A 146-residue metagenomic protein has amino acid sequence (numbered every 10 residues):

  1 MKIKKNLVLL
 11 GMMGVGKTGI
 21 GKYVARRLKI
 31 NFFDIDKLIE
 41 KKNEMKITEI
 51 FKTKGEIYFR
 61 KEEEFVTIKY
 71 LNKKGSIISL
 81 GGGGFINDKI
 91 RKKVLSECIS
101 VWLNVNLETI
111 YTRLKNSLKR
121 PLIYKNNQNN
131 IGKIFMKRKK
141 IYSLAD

Functional and structural regions predicted by a protein language model:
M1-K4, K69-L71: Phosphate-binding P-loop
L9: Hydrophobic anchor at the beta1->P-loop junction of P-loop NTPases
M12-V15: P-loop (Walker A) phosphate-binding loop of NTP-binding proteins
T18: Walker A/P-loop
N31-L95, R120, Q128, G132 (+1 more regions): ATP-dependent small-molecule kinase phosphotransfer cores that center on conserved nucleotide phosphate-binding segments
K74, E97-C98, A145-D146: Short, well-ordered alpha-helix to beta-strand connector turns
E97-K140: A glycine- and Lys/Arg-enriched "phosphate-lid" helix/loop adjacent to the NTP-binding pocket of small-molecule kinases
